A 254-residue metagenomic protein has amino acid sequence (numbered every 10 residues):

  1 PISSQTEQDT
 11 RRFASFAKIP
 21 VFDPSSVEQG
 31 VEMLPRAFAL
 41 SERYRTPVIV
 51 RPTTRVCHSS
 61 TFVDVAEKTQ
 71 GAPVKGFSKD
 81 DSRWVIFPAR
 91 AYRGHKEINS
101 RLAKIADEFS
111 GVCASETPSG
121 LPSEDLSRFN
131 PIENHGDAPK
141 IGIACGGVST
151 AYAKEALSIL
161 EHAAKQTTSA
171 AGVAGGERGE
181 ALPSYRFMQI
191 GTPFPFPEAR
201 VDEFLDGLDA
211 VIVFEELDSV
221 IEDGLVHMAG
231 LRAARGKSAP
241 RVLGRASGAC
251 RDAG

Functional and structural regions predicted by a protein language model:
P1-A17, K68-F77: Flexible glycine-/small-residue-enriched beta->alpha junction loops that bind anionic phosphate/pyrophosphate groups
P24-G172, E177-G254: Flexible, low-complexity linker and terminal segments
